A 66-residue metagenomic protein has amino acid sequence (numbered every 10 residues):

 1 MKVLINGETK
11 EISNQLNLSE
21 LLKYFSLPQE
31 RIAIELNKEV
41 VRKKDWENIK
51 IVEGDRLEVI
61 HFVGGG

Functional and structural regions predicted by a protein language model:
M1-G7: Eukaryote-biased recognition of intrinsically disordered, low-complexity regulatory segments
E11-Q29, A33-V40, K44-W46: Compact, glycine-rich, soluble single-domain proteins
G65-G66: Short, Lys/Arg- and Gly-enriched loop/turn segments at beta-strand edges
